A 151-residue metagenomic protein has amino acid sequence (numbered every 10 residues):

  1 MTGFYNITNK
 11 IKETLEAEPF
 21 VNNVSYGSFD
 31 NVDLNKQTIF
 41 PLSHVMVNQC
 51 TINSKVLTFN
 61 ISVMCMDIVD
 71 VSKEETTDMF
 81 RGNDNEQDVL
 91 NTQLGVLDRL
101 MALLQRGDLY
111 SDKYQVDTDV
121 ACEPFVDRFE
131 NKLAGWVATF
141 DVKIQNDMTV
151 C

Functional and structural regions predicted by a protein language model:
M1-E13, I52-T58, R106-C151: Short, charged interaction patches at domain edges and termini
M1-V56, L103, Y110-D112: Small/polar-rich, solvent-exposed N-terminal microdomains that initiate assembly or binding
M46, S62-M66, T139-K143: Residue-level recognition of well-ordered beta-strand positions that form the cores of beta-sheet-rich folds across
S54-L57, K73, N91: A structural signal for the main folded, soluble domain(s) of proteins
S62-R81: Short acidic, glycine/tyrosine-flanked loop/strand segments centered on an H-E-D-like triad
E75-Q93: Short histidine-centered catalytic/ligand-binding loop motif
D88-Y114: Short, hydrophobic/π-rich interface segment
